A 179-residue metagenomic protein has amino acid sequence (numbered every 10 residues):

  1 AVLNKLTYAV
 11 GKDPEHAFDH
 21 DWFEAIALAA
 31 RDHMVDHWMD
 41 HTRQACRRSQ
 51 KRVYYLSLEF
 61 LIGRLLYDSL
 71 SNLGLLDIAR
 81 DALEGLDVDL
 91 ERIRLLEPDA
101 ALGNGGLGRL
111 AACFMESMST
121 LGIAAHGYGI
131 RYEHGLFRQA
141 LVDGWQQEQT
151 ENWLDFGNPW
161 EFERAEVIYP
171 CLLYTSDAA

Functional and structural regions predicted by a protein language model:
A1-R48, R52-Y54, L58-L61, L66-L70: Extended, charge-enriched "interface" segments that sit outside catalytic cores
G11-H16, R92-L102: Glycine- and acidic
I62-R64, R109, Y132-L141: Flexible loop/turn segments at secondary-structure boundaries
R80-P98: Residues forming anionic-ligand binding surfaces in small-molecule and nucleic-acid pockets of primarily soluble enzymes
M115-E116, T120-R138: Glycine-rich phosphate/pyrophosphate-binding loops and their adjacent beta-strand/loop elements at enzyme active sites
Q146-E161: Acidic, His- and aromatic-enriched active-site or binding-groove loops in soluble protein domains that engage sugars
R164-E166, L172-L173: Phosphate/diphosphate-binding loops
Y174-A179: Conserved small/polar residues in nucleotide/adenosyl-binding loops
